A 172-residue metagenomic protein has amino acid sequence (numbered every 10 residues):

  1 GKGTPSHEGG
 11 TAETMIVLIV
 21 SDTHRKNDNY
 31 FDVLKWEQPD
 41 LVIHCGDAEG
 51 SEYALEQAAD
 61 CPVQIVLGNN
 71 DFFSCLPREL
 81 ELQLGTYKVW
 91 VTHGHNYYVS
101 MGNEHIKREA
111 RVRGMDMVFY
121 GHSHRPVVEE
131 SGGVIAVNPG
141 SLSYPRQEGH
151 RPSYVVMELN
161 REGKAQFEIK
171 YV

Functional and structural regions predicted by a protein language model:
S6-C61, D71-R78, H150-S153, L159-N160: N-terminal active-site segment of His-dependent metallophosphoesterases
T14, N29, W36, G85 (+2 more regions): Binuclear metal-dependent phosphoesterase catalytic core
M15-V17, E37-D40, K88-G94, A110: Short, basic, glycine/proline-bearing loop/turn elements
I19-S21, L41-G46, Q64-N69, V91-H93 (+2 more regions): Active-site neighborhood of phospho(di)ester-bond hydrolases with catalytic His/Asp-centered motifs
H24-D28, E49-Y53, N70-C75, Y97-M101 (+2 more regions): Active-site environment of divalent metal-dependent phosphoester hydrolases
A58-Q64, E129-S143: Short acidic, glycine/proline-enriched helix-loop-strand junctions
Q64-R108: Helix-adjacent hinge/juxtasegments
E81-Q83, V128, V156: Residue-level detector of beta-strand face positions
